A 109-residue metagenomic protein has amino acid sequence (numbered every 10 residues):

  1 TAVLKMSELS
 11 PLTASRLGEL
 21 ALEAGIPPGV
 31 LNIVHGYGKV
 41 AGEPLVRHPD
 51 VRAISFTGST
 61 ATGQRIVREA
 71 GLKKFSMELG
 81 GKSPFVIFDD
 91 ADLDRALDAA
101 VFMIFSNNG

Functional and structural regions predicted by a protein language model:
T1-G29: Conserved small-residue-rich beta-alpha loop and adjacent elements that most often cradle the phosphate/pyrophosphate
K5-S7, H35, F88-D89: Short beta->alpha connector loops at strand-helix junctions that form conserved, small/polar/Pro-enriched
L9-L12, K39-V40, A61-T62: Short alpha-helical
A14-L17, L45, I66: Hydrophobic packing residues within well-ordered alpha-helices of enzyme cores
N32-S55: A structured beta-alpha segment of the ubiquitous adenosine-cofactor-binding alpha/beta core
R47-H48, A53, A61-G109: ALDH superfamily catalytic-core signature
G58: Residues that line or immediately flank small-molecule/substrate-binding pockets and catalytic motifs
